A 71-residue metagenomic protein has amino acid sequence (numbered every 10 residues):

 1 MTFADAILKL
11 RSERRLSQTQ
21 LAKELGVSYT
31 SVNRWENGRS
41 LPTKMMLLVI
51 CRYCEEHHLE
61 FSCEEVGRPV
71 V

Functional and structural regions predicted by a protein language model:
M1-E13, C51: A short, Lys/Arg-rich alpha-helix, primarily the initiator
I7, L21, V32-W35: Conserved hydrophobic/aromatic packing and binding residues within compact polymer-binding modules
E13-R14, G38: Short helix-capping/turn signature of helix-turn-helix
V27-P42: Recognition helix of helix-turn-helix/homeodomain-like DNA-binding domains that insert into the DNA major groove
M45-C63: DNA major-groove recognition helix of helix-turn-helix/homeodomain DNA-binding modules
S62-V71: Short amphipathic recognition helices of helix-turn-helix/homeodomain-type DNA-binding modules
